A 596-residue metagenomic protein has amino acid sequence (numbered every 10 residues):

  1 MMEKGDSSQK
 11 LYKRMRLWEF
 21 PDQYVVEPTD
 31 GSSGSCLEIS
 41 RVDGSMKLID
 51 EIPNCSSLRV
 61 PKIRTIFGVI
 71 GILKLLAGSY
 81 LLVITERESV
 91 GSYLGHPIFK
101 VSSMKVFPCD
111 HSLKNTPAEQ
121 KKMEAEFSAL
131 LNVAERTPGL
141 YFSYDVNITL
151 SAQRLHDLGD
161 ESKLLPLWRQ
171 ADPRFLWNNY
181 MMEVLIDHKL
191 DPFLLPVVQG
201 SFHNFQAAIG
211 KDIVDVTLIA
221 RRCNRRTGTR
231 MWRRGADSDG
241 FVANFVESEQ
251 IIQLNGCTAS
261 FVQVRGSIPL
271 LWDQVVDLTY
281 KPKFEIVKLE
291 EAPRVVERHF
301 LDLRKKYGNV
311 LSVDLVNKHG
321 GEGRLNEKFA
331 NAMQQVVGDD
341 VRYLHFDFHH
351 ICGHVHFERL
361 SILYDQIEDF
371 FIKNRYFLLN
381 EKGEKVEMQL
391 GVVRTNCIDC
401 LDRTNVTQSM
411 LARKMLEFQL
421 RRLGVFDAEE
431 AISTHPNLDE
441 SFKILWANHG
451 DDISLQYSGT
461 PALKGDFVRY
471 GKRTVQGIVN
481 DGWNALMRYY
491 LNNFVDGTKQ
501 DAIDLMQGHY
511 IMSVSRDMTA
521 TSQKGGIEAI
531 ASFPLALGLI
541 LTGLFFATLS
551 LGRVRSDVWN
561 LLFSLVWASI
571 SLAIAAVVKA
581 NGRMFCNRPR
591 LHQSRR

Functional and structural regions predicted by a protein language model:
M2-V386, M415-R596: Phosphoinositide system proteins, centered on phosphoinositide phosphatases and their trafficking scaffolds
G391-M410: A phosphate-binding catalytic loop at a beta-strand-loop-alpha-helix junction that coordinates phosphoryl groups
